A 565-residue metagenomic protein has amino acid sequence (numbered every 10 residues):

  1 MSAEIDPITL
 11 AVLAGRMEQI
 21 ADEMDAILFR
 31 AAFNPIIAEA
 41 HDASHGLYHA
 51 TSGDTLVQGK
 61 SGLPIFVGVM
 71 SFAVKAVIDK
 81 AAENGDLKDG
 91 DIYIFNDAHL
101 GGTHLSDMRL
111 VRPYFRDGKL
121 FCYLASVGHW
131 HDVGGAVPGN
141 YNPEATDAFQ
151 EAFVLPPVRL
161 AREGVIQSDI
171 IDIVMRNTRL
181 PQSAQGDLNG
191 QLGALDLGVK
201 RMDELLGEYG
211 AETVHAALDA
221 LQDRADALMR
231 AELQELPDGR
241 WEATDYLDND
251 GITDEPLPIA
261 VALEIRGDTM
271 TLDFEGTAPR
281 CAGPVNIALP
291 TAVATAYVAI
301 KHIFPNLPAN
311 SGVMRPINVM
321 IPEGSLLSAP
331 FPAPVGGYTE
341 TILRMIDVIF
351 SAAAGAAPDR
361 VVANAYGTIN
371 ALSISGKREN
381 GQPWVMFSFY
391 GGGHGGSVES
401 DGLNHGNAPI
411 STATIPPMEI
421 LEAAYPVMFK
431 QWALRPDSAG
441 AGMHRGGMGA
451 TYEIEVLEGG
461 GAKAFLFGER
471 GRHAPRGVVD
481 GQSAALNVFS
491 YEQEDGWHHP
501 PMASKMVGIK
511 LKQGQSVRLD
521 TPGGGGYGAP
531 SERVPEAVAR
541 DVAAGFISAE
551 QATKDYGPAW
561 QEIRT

Functional and structural regions predicted by a protein language model:
M1-D91, D97-R116, L120-T565: Glycine/proline-enriched, intrinsically flexible loops and inter-domain linkers
